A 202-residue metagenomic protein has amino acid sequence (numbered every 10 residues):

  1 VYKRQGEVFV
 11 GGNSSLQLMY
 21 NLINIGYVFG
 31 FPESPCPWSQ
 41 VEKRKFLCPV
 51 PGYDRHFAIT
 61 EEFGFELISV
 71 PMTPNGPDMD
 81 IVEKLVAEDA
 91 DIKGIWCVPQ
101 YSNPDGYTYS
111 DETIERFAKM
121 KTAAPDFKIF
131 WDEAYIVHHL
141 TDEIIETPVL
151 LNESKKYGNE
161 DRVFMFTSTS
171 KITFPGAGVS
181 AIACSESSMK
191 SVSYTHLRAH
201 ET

Functional and structural regions predicted by a protein language model:
V1-Q5, T195-T202: Conserved small/polar residues in nucleotide/adenosyl-binding loops
K3-P125, V137-Y157: Conserved core of the PLP fold type I
M72, T169, A199: Hydrophobic pocket-lining residues within nucleotide cofactor-binding pockets
D91, S188, E201-T202: Amphipathic alpha-helical protein-protein interaction surfaces
G94, K128-I129, F164: Hydrophobic "anchor" residues on beta-strands that sit immediately upstream of conserved functional sites
G94-Y101, V179, A183, K190 (+1 more regions): Solvent-exposed, charged interface segments at domain starts and junctions
D132: Glycine-centered flexible beta-alpha turn that most often forms the glycine-rich phosphate-binding loop
I136-V137, E146-S193: Active-site PLP attachment segment
